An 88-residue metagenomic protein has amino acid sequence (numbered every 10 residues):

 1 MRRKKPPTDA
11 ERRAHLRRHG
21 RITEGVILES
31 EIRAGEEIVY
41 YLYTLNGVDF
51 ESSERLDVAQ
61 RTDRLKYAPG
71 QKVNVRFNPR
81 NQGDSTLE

Functional and structural regions predicted by a protein language model:
M1-E88: Oxidizing extracytosolic/periplasmic lumen-facing domains of membrane-embedded or membrane-associated proteins
